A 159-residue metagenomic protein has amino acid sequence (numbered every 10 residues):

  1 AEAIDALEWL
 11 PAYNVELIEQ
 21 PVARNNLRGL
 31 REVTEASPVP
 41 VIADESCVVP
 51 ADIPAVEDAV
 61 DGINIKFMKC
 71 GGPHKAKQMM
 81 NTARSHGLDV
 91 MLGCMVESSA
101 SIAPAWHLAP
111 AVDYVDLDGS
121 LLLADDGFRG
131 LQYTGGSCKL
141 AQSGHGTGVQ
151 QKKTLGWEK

Functional and structural regions predicted by a protein language model:
A1, P21-N25, S46-V48, M68-C70 (+3 more regions): Active-site beta-loop-alpha junctions enriched in small/polar residues
A1-L10, R28, V48-V60, M79-M80 (+1 more regions): Catalytic cores of alpha/beta
A1-S37: Metal-dependent enolase-superfamily TIM-barrel catalytic cores that perform enediolate-based chemistry
Y13-N25, V39-V49, D61-G72: Catalytic beta/alpha-barrel core
L17, T34-D44, S85-M91: Short beta-strand/loop segments at the ligand-binding rim of alpha/beta enzyme cores
I18, V56, I65, A83 (+2 more regions): Conserved, mostly hydrophobic/aromatic
H74-V90: C-terminal structural cap/anchor segments
M95-K159: Flexible C-terminal active-site loop/helix
